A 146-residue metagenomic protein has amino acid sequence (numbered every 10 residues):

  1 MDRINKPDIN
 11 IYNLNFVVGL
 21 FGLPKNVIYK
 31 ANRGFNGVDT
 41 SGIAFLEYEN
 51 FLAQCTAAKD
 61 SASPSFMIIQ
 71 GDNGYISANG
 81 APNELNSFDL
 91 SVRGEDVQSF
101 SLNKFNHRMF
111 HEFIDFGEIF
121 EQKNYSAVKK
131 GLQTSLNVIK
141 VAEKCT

Functional and structural regions predicted by a protein language model:
D8-E84, F113-Q122: Contiguous beta-strand/loop segments that form the cofactor/metal-binding neighborhood of enzyme cores
I9, R108, T134: Soluble or luminal CAZymes and related metallo-dependent hydrolases
I28-Y29, F100, A127-G131: Short, hydrophobic secondary-structure boundary micro-motifs
M67, L85-G94: Short polybasic amphipathic segments
S101-I114, K130: Active-site loop of classical SDR/Rossmann-like NAD(P)-dependent oxidoreductases, centered on the catalytic Tyr-X3-Lys
D115-T146: C-terminal helix-rich "cap/oligomerization" subdomain common to oxidoreductases
